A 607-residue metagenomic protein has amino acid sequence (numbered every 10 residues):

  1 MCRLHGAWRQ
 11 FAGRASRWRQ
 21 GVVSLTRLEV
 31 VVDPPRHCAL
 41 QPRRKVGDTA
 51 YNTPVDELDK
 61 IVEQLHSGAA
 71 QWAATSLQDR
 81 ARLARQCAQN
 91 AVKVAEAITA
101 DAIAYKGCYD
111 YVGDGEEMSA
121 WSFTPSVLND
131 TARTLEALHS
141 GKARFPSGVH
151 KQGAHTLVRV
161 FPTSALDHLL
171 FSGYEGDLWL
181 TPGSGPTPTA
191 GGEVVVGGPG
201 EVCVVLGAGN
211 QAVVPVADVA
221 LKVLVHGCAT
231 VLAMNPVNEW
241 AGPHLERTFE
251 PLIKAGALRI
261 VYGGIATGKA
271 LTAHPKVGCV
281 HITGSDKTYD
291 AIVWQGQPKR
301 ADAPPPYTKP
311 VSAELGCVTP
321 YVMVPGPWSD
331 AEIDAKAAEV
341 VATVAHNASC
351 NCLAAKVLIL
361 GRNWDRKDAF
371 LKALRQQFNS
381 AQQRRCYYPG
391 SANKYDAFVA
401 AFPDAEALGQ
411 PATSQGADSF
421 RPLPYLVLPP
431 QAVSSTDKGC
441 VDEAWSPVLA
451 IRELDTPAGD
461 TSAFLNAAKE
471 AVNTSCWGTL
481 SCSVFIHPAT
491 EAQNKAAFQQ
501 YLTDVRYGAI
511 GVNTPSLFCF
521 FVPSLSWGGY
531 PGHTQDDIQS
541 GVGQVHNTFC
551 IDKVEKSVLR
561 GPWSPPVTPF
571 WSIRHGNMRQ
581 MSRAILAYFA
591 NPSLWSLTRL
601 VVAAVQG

Functional and structural regions predicted by a protein language model:
C2-A7: N-terminal chloroplast transit peptides
L28, D33, H37-P188, L221-K222 (+3 more regions): N-terminal Rossmann-like NAD(P)+-binding subdomain of aldehyde/semialdehyde dehydrogenases
S76, A84, H226-V237, Y307-G326 (+7 more regions): Short loop-to-beta-strand entry elements in the cores of soluble alpha/beta enzymes
R82, A463-W571: C-terminal core of ALDH-fold dehydrogenases
V202, P236, P251-R362, H533-T534 (+1 more regions): Conserved NAD(P)+-binding/catalytic subdomain of aldehyde/semialdehyde dehydrogenases
V202, V214-A266: PLP-dependent aminotransferase-like
G326-P327, H346, C352, L360-S481 (+1 more regions): NAD(P)-dependent aldehyde/semialdehyde dehydrogenase
